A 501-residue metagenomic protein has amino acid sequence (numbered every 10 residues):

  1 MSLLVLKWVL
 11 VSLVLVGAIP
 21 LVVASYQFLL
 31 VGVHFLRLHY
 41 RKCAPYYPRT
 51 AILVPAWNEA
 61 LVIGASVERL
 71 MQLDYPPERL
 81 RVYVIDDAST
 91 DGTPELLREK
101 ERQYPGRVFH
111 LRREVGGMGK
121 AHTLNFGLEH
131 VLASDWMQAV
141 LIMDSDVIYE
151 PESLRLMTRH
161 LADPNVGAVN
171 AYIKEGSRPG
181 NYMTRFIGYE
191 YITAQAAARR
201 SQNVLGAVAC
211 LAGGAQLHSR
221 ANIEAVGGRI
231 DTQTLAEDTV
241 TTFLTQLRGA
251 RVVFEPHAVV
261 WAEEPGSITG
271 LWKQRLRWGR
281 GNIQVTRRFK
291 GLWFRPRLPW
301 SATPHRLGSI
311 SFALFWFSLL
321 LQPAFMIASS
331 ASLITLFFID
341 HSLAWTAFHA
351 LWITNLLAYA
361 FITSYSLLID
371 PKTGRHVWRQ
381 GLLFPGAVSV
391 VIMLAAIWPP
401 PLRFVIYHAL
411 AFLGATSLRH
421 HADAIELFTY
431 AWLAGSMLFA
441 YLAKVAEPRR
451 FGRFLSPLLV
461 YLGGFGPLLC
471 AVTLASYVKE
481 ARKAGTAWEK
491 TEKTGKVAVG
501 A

Functional and structural regions predicted by a protein language model:
M1-E68: N-proximal low-complexity "stem/linker" segments adjacent to membrane-targeting elements
S2-L10, V33-C43, L205-G206, I268-G270 (+3 more regions): Basic/Trp-rich segment in TM-proximal cytosolic loops or flexible interdomain/linker regions
P48-A51, R81, V240: Cell-envelope/extracellular polymer assembly enzymes that use nucleotide-activated donors
G64, D91-E99, K120, E152: Acidic helix N-cap motif at the loop->helix transition within catalytic regions of sugar-transfer enzymes
E68-R79: Short, acidic, metal-binding catalytic loop of nucleotide-sugar glycosyltransferases
P77, D86-E95, E114-G117: A conserved acidic beta->alpha catalytic loop
E101, P105, R112, G119-Q138 (+4 more regions): Long helical/loop segments within the catalytic core of UDP-sugar-dependent glycosyltransferases, especially the large
D144-I148, T245: The conserved acidic donor/metal-binding loop of glycosyltransferases
